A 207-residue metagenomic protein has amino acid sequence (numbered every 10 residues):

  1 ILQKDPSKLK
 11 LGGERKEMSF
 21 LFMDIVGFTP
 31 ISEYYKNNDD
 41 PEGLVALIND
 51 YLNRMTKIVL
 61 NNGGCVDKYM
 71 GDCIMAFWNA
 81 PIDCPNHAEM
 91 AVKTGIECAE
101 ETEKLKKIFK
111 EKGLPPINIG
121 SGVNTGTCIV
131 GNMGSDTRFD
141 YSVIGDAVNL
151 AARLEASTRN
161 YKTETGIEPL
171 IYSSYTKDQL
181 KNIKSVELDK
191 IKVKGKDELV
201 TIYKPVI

Functional and structural regions predicted by a protein language model:
I1-K16, E33: Regulatory cytosolic signal-relay segments
E17-P30: Catalytic-site or vestigial catalytic-site microsegments of nucleotide-handling domains
F28, M55, I74-M75: Hydrophobic framework residues that shape the active-site pocket of cyclic nucleotide turnover catalytic cores
A46-G64, A80-S121, D146-R159, K184: Alpha-helical scaffold within the catalytic cores of cyclic-nucleotide enzymes
V66-K68: A short pre-motif secondary-structure segment
M70-C84: Short beta-strand->loop micro-motif that forms the acidic, two-metal-ion catalytic signature in nucleotide-processing
F77, P115-G131, L170-I171: A short glycine-enriched loop-to-beta-strand structural element that forms part of the catalytic core of nucleotide
C128-V130, S157-I207: Cytosolic regulatory/linker segments at or just downstream of nucleotide-handling modules in signal-transduction
